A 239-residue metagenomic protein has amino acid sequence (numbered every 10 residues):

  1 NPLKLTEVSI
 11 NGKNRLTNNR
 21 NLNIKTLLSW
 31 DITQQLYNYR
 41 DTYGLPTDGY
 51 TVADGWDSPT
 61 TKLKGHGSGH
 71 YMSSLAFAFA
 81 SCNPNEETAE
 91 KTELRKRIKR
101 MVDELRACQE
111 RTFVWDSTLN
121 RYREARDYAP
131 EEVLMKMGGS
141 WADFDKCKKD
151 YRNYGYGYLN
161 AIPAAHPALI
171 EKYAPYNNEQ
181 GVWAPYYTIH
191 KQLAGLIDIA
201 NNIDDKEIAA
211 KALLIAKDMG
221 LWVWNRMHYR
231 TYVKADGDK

Functional and structural regions predicted by a protein language model:
N1-K239: Glycan-recognition and catalytic cores of secretory/periplasmic carbohydrate-active enzymes
